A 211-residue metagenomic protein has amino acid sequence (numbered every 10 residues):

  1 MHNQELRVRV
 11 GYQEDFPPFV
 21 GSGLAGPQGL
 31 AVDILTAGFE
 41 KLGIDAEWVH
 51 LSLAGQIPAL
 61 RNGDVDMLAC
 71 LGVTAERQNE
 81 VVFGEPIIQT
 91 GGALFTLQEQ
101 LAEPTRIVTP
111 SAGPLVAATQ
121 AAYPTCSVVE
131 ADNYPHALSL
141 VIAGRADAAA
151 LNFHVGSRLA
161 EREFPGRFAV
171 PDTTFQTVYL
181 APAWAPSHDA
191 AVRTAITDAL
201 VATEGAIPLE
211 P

Functional and structural regions predicted by a protein language model:
M1-N79, E130, A202: Extracytoplasmic small-molecule ligand-binding "clamshell" domains of the periplasmic binding protein/Venus flytrap
V8-V10, G38, L60, L94 (+3 more regions): Residue-level signal for nonpolar/aromatic packing positions in well-ordered secondary structure
Q13-D15, I87-A93, E161-V201: Periplasmic-binding protein-like
Q13-P18, L24-E40, G72, A93-L138 (+1 more regions): Bilobed "Venus flytrap"/periplasmic-binding protein-like clamshell domains and structurally analogous long
G29-K41, Q98, P104-P114, S157 (+1 more regions): Extended ligand-binding regions for polar small-molecule ligands
T36, E47-P104, S157, R167-F175 (+1 more regions): Acidic, polar ligand-binding/catalytic clefts
A37, K41, V49-H50, A54-M67 (+3 more regions): Short helices/loops that flank or line small-molecule/ion binding pockets
D45-E47, L51, L115-H136, F168-V170 (+1 more regions): Ligand-binding clefts/hinges and TM-proximal coupling segments of bilobed small-molecule sensing domains
